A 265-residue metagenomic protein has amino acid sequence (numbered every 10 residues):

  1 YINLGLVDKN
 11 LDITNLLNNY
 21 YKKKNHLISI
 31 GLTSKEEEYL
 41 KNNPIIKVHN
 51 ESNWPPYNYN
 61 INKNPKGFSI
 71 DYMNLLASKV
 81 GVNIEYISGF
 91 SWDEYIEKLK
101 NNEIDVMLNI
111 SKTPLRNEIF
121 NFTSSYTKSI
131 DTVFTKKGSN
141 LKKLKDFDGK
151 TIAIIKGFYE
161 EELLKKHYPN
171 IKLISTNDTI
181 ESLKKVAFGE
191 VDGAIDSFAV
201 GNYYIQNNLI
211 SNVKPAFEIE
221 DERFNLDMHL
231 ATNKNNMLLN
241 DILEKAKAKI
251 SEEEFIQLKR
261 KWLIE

Functional and structural regions predicted by a protein language model:
Y1-S34, I70-K79, K137-E160, K165 (+2 more regions): Extended ligand-binding regions for polar small-molecule ligands
L4, K9, I28-E118, N170-T176 (+1 more regions): Extracytoplasmic small-molecule ligand-binding "clamshell" domains of the periplasmic binding protein/Venus flytrap
E37, N117-Y126, P215-I219, M228-A231: A structural signal for short loop-to-beta-strand junctions that line the ligand-binding cleft of periplasmic/secreted
Y39-N42, L99-N101, S125-K128, D146 (+1 more regions): Extracellular/periplasmic catalytic domains that process cell-envelope and extracellular macromolecules
I45, D178, A194-Y203, K234: Carboxylate-rich, polar loop motifs that coordinate divalent cations or form catalytic acidic clusters
K47-S52, F120-K143, K156, L230-K234: Hydrophobic/proline-rich hinge and linker segments of small-molecule sensing/allosteric domains, predominantly
D93, E97-K100, L108-I119, L163-K166 (+1 more regions): A ligand-binding cleft/hinge motif common to bilobed small-molecule-binding domains
S175, I180-K184, N202-Y203, M228-A231: Membrane-proximal, cysteine-centered motifs at transmembrane boundaries in secretory-pathway and membrane proteins
